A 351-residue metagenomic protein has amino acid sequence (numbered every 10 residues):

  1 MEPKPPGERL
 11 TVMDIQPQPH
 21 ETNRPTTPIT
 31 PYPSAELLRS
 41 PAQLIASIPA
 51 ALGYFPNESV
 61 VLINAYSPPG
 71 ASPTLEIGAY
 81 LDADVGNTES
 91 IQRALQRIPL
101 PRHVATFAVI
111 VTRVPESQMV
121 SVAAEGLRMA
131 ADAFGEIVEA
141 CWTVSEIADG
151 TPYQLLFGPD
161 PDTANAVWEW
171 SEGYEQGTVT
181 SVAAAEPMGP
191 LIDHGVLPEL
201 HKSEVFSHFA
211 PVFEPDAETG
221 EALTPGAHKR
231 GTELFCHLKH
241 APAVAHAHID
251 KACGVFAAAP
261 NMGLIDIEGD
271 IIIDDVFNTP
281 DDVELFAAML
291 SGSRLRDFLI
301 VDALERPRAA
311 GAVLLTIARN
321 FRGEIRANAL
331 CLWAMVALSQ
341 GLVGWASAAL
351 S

Functional and structural regions predicted by a protein language model:
E2-A51, F55-E58, P69-G70, L75-S351: Charged, compositionally biased boundary regions
V60-N64: Short beta-strand scaffold segments in enzyme catalytic cores
